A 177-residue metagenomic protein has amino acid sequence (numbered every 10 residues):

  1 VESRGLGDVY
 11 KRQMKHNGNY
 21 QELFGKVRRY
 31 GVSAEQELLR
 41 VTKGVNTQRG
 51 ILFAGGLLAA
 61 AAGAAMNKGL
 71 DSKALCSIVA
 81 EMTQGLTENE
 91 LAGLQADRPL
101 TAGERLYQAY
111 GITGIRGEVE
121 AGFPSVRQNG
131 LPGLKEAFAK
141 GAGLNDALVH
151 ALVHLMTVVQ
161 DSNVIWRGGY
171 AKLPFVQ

Functional and structural regions predicted by a protein language model:
V1-Y10: Single conserved hydrophobic/aromatic residue that forms the stacking wall/gate of nucleotide- or nucleobase-binding
R4, Y20-K26, Q95-D97: Short, functional N-terminal and low-complexity linear motifs
K11-A64: Long, hydrophobic/aromatic-enriched structural stretches that serve as scaffold segments
F53-G63, S72-Q177: Amphipathic alpha-helical interface segments
